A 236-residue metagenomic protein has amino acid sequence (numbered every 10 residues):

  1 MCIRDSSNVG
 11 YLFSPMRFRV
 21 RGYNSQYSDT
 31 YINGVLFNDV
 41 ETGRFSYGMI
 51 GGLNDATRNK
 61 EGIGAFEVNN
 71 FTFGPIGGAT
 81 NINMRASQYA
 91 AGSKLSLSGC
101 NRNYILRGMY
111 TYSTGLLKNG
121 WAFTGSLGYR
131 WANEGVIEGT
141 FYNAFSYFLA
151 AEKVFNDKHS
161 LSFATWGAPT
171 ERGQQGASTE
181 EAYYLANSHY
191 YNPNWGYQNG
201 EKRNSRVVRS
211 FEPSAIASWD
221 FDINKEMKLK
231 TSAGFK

Functional and structural regions predicted by a protein language model:
R4-L36, A65: Extracytoplasmic beta-strand/coil segments of soluble accessory domains associated with Gram-negative outer-membrane
S7, E67-F71, L97-N101, V136-E138 (+2 more regions): Outer-membrane beta-barrel domain signature
S7-N8, V35-F66, N83-R85, Y190: Short acidic/polar hinge/loop motifs at secondary-structure boundaries that mediate gating or recognition
M16-R19, Y47-G51, K60-G62, G74-L97 (+1 more regions): N-terminal periplasmic accessory domains that precede and gate Gram-negative outer-membrane beta-barrel machines
D29-Y31, E61, G92-K94, A122-S126 (+4 more regions): Residue-level detector of the transmembrane beta-barrel scaffold of outer-membrane proteins
G62-G64, G92-S96, R130-E134, N194-N204 (+1 more regions): Extracytoplasmic loops and strand-loop junctions of Gram-negative outer membrane beta-barrel proteins
G99-A132, V136-Q175, V207, P213-I223: Transmembrane beta-barrel wall of Gram-negative outer-membrane proteins
I137, S162-Q198, K236: Outer-membrane beta-barrel and related beta-rich outer-membrane complex signature in Gram-negative bacteria
